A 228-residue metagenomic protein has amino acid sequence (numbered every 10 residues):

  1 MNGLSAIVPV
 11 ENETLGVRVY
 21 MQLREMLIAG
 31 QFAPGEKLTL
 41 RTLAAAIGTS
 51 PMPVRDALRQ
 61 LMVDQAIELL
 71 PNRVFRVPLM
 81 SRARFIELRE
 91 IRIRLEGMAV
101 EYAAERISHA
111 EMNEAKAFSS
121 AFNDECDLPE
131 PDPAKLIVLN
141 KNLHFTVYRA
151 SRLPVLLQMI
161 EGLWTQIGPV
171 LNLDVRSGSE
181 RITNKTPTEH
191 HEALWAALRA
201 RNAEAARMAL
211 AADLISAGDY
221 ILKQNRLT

Functional and structural regions predicted by a protein language model:
M1-E105, A110, K223-T228: Short linear motifs at protein or domain termini
E11, L173-T228: C-terminal all-alpha effector/ligand-binding and dimerization domain of prokaryotic HTH-type transcriptional repressors
L23, F122-D124, A193-L194: Generic hydrophobic alpha-helical segments
I91-I107, K141-E180: Hydrophobic, amphipathic alpha-helical faces that serve as interaction scaffolds
M112-P129: Amphipathic alpha-helical segments enriched in hydrophobic/aromatic residues interleaved with Lys/Arg
S119, I160, L210-A211: Inward-facing hydrophobic residues that define packing positions of alpha-helical scaffold repeats
A121-F122, Q166-I167, A212-A217: A short structural micro-motif
